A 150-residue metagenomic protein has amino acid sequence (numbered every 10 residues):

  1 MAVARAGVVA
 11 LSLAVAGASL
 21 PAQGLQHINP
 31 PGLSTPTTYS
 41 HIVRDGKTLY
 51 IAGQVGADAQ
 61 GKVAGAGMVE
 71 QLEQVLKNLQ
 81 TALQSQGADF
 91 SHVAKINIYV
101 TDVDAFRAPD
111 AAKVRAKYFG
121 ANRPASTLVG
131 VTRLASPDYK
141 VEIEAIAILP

Functional and structural regions predicted by a protein language model:
M1-A2: N-terminal secretory signal peptides that target proteins for export/translocation
R5-K77, T81-A94, V100-P150: N-terminal presequence-like segments and the immediate start of the first folded domain
